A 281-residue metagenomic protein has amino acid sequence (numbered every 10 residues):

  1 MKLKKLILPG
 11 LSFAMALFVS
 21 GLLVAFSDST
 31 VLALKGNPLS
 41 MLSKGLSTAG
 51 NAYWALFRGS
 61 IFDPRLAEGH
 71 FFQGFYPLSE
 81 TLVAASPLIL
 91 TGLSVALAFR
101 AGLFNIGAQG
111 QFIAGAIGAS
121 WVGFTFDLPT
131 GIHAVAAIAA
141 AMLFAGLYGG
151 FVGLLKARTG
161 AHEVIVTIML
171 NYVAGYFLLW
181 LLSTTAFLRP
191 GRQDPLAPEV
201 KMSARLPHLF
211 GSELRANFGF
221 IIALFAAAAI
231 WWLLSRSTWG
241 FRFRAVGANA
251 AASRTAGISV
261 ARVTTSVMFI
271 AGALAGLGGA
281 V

Functional and structural regions predicted by a protein language model:
M1-M15, R158-L170, A261: Alpha-helical transmembrane segments and their helix-start/interface "positive-inside/aromatic belt" motifs in integral
L3-L8, K35-L42, H70-V83, G107 (+2 more regions): Interfacial loop-to-helix junctions that mark the boundaries of transmembrane helices in multi-pass membrane
L6-L11, T81-A85, I89, G110-A114 (+5 more regions): Hydrophobic alpha-helical transmembrane segments
P9-F26, L88-V95, A116-V122, M142-L147 (+4 more regions): Hydrophobic core segments of alpha-helical transmembrane domains in multi-pass membrane transport and ion-translocation
G21-P64, F187-L196: Interfacial/capping segments of alpha-helical transmembrane domains
V24-S29, N51-F126, M142-V164: Single transmembrane alpha-helix segments in multi-pass membrane proteins
A55, T167, N171-R236: Transmembrane helix-bundle core of multi-pass membrane transporters and related energy-transducing complexes
E213-V281: Helix-loop-helix "hairpin" substructures at the membrane interface of multi-pass membrane proteins
